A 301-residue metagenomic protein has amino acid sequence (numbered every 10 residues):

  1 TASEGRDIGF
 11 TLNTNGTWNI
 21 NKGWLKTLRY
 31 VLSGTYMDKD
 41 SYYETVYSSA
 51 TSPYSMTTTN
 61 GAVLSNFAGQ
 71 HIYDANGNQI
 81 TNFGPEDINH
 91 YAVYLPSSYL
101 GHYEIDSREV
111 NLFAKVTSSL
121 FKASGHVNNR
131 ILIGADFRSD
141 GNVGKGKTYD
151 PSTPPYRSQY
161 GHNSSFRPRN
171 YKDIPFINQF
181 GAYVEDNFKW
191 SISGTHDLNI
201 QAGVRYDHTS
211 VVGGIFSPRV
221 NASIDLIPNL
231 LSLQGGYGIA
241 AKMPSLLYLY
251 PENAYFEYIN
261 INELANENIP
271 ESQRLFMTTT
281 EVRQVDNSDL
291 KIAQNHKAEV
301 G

Functional and structural regions predicted by a protein language model:
T1-A2, R6-N13, E44-S48, N82-I88 (+2 more regions): Surface-exposed extracellular loop regions of Gram-negative outer-membrane beta-barrel proteins
T1-A2, Y42-S49, G144-D150, V212-P218 (+2 more regions): Outer-membrane beta-barrel translocator domains and adjoining extracellular loop/strand segments of Gram-negative
T1-G23, T35-V63, G101-S107: Flexible loop and strand-edge segments within Gram-negative outer membrane beta-barrel domains
E4-T11, Y171-P175, L226, A240-G301: Outer-membrane beta-barrel signature, preferentially recognizing the C-terminal barrel domain of Gram-negative
L12-W18, L112-L120, A182-F188, V220-L226 (+1 more regions): Residues on the lipid-exposed face of transmembrane beta-strands in outer-membrane beta-barrel proteins
K26-L32, N129-A135, L198-A202, P218 (+1 more regions): Transmembrane beta-strands of outer-membrane beta-barrel proteins
G34-D40, F137-V143, F180, V204-S210 (+3 more regions): Transmembrane beta-strands of outer-membrane beta-barrel pores
T57-L198, L249-E252: Outer-membrane beta-barrel transmembrane domain signature of Gram-negative proteins, especially the mid-to-C-terminal
